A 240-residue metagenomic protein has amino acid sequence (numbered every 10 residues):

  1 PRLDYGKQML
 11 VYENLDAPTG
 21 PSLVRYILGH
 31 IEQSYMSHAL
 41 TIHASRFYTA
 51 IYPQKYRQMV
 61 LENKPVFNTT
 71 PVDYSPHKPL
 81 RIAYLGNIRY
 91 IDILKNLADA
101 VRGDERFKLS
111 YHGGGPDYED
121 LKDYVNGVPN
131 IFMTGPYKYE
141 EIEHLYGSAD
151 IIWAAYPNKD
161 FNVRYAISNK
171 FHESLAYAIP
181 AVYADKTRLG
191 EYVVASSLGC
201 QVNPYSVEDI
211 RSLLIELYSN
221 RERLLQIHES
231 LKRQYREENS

Functional and structural regions predicted by a protein language model:
D4-Q8, Y12-T41: Membrane-proximal helix-turn-helix segments that form the acceptor-binding/catalytic region of lipid-linked
A17-T19, F47-Y48, V60-P71, I88-R89 (+1 more regions): Short beta-strand->alpha-helix junction loop in the catalytic core of nucleotide-activated group-transfer enzymes
I42, P65, D73-D92, L97-V101 (+2 more regions): Conserved donor-binding/catalytic core segment of Leloir-type glycosyltransferases
D92, E140-L145, I152-H172, A176 (+1 more regions): Nucleotide-sugar-dependent
E119-S148: Nucleotide-activated donor-binding/catalytic signature segment of Leloir-type glycosyltransferases, i.e., the conserved
G190-L214: Change "using UDP/GDP/dTDP sugars" to "using nucleotide sugars
Y205-E208, S219-S240: A charged, aromatic-enriched C-terminal amphipathic alpha-helix characteristic of glycosyltransferases across folds
